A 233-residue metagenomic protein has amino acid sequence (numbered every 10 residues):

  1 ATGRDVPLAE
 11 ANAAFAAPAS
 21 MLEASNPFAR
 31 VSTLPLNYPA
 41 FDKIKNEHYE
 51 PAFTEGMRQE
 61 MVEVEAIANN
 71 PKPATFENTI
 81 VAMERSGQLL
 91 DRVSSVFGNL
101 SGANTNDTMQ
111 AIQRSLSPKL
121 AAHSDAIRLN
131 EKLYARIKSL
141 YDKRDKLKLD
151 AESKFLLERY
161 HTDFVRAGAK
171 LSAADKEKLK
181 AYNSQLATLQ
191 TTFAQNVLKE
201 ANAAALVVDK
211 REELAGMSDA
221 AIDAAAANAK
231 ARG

Functional and structural regions predicted by a protein language model:
G3, P7-G233: Zn2+-dependent metallopeptidase catalytic domains
